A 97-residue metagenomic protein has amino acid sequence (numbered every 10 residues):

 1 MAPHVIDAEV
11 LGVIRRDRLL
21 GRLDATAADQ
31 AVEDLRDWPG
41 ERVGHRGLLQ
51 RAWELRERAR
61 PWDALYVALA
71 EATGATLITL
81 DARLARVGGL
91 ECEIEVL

Functional and structural regions predicted by a protein language model:
M1-L20, E41-H45: PIN/NYN-family metal-dependent endoribonuclease catalytic core
A2-P3, R58, V67-L97: Acidic, PIN/NYN-like endoribonuclease modules and their adjacent C-terminal/linker elements
H4, A27-E57: Acidic catalytic patch
V5-A8, P61, L65: Aromatic- and histidine-enriched alpha-helix N-cap/loop-to-helix transition segments that scaffold the rims
E9, R51, R86-V87: Phosphate- and divalent-cation-binding pockets in alpha/beta enzyme and binding domains that engage nucleotide-derived
I14, R18, P39, R56 (+1 more regions): Short amphipathic alpha-helical interaction patches enriched in hydrophobic/aromatic residues with interspersed Lys/Arg
